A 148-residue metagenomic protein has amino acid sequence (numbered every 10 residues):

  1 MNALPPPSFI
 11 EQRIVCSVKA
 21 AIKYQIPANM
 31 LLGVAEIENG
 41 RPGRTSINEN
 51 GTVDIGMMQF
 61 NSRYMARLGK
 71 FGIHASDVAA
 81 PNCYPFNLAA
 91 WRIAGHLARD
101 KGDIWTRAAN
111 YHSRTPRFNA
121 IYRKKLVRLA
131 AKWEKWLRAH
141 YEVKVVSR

Functional and structural regions predicted by a protein language model:
M1-R148: Catalytic glycan-binding domains that act on GlcNAc-containing polysaccharides
